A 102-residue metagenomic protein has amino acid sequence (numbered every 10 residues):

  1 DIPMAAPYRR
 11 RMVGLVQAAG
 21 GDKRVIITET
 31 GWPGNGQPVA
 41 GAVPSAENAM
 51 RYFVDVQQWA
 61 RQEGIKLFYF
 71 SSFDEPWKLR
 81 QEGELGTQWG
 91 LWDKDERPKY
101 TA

Functional and structural regions predicted by a protein language model:
D1-P38: Glycoside hydrolase catalytic-domain groove-lining segments
Y8-V16, Y52-V56, T87: A general structural detector for well-ordered alpha-helical segments in enzyme core domains, enriched
L15-K23, D55-K66: A structural motif corresponding to the C-terminal end of an alpha-helix and its immediate exit/capping segment
P38-R51, W59-A102: Aromatic-rich peripheral "rim/lid" segments of glycoside hydrolase catalytic domains that contact and position glycan
